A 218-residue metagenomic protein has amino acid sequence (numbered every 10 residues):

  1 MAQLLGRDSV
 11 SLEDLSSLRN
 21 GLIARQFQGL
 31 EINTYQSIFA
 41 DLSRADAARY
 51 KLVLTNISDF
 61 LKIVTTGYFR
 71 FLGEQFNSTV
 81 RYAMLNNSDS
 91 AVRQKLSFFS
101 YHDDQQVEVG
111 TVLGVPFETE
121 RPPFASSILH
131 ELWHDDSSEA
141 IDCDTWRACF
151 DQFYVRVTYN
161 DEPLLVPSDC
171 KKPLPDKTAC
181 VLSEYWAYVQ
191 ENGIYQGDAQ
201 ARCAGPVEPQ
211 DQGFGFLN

Functional and structural regions predicted by a protein language model:
M1-S97, Y101-N218: Signature for phosphate-centric chemistry
